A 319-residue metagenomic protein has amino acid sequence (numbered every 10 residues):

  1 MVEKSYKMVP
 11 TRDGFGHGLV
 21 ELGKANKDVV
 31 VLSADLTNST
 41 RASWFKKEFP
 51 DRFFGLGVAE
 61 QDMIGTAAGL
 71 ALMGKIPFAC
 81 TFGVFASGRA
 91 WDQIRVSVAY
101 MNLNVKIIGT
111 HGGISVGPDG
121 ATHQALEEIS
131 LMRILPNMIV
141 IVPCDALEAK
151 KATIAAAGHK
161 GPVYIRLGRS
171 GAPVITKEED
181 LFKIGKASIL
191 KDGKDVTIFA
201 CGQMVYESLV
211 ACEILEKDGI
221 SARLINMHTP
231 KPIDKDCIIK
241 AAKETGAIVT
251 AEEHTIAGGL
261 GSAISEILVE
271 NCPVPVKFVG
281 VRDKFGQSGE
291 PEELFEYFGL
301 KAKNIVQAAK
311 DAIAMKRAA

Functional and structural regions predicted by a protein language model:
M1-R166, G171, L181, N304 (+1 more regions): Thiamine diphosphate
R12-G14, A25-D28, N38-K47, V116-G117 (+1 more regions): Thiamine diphosphate
